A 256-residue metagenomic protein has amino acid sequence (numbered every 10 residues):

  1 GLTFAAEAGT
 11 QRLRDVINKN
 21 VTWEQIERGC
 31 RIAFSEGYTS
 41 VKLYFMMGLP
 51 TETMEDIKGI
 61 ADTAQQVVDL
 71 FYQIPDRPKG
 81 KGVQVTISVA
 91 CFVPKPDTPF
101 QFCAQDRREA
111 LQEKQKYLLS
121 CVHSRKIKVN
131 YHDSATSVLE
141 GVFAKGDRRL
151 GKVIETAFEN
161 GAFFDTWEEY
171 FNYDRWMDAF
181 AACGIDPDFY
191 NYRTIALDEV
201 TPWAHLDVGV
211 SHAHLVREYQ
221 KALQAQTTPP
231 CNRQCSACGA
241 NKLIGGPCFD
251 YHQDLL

Functional and structural regions predicted by a protein language model:
G1-A5, S40-Y44, T86-V89, N130 (+3 more regions): Structured core elements
G1-K79, T98-Q112: Conserved non-cysteine loop/helix-boundary elements of the Radical SAM core domain that shape
G29-I32, Y72-R77, L118, E140-V142 (+2 more regions): Generic recognition of flexible, low-complexity loop/linker segments
G37-T39, K81-V85, R125-I127: Short, well-ordered coil/turn segments that N-cap beta-strands
Y72-P78, Y117-D133: Flexible helix-coil linker/hinge segments at domain or subdomain boundaries
V83-V93, N241: Core structural elements
V89-P99, A135-F143: Short, conserved secondary-structure transition motifs
H123-L256: Radical SAM enzyme core and accessory elements
